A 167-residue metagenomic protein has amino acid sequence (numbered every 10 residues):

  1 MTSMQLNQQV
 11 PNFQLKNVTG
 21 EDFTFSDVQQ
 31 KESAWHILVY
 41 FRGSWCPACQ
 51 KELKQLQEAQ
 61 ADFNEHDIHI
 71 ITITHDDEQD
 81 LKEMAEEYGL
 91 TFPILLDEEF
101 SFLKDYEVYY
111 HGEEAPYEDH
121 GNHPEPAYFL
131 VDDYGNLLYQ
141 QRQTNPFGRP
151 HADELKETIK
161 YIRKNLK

Functional and structural regions predicted by a protein language model:
M1-K167: Chalcogenol-based redox active-site neighborhoods
